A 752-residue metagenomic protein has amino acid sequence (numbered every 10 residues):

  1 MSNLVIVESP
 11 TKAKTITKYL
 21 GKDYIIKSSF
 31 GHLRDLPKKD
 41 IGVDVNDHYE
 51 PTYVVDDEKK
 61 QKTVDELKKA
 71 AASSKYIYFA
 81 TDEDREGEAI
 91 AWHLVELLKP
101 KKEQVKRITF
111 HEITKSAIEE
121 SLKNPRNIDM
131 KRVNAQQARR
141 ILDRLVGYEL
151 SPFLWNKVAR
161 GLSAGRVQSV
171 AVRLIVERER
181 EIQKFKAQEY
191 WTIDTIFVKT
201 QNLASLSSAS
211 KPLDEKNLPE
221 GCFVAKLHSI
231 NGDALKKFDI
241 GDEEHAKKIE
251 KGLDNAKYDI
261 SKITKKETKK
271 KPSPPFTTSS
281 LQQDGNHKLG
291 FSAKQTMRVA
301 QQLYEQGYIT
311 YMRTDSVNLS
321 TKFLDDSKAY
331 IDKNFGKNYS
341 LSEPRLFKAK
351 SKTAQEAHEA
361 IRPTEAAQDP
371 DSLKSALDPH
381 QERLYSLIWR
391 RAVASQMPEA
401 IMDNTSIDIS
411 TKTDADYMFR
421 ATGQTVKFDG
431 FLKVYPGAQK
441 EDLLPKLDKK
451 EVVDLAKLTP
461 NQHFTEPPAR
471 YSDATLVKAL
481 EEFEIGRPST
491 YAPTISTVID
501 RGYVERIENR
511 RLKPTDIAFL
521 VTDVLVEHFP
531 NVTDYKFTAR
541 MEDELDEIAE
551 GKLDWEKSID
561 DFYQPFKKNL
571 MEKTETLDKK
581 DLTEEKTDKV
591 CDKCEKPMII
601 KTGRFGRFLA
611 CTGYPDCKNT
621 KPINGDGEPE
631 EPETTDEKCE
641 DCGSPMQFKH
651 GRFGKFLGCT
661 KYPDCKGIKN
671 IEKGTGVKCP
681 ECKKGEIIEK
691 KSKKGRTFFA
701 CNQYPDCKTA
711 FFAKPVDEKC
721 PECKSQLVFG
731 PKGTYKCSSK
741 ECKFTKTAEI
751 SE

Functional and structural regions predicted by a protein language model:
M1-Q137, E149, L154, A456: Intrinsically disordered, low-complexity regulatory segments
S2-N3, T15, S151, K184 (+4 more regions): Basic, low-complexity terminal or inter-domain segments flanking catalytic cores
K14-K38, S169-K199, L218-I230, A234-L235 (+3 more regions): Structured, non-catalytic alpha/beta "coupling" segments that mediate domain-domain communication and provide generic
S116-T195: C-terminal or mid-to-C-terminal helical accessory/interaction module adjacent to the motor/catalytic core
R139-E149, F197, T268-S280, R298-Q306 (+3 more regions): Core structural elements
K199-N217: Intrinsic disorder/low-complexity segments
K236-P274, E451: Metal- or metallocofactor-binding catalytic centers and their adjacent structured scaffolds across diverse enzyme
I263, P272-G285, T310-M312, P467-A479: Short acidic, hydrophobic short linear motifs in intrinsically disordered regions
